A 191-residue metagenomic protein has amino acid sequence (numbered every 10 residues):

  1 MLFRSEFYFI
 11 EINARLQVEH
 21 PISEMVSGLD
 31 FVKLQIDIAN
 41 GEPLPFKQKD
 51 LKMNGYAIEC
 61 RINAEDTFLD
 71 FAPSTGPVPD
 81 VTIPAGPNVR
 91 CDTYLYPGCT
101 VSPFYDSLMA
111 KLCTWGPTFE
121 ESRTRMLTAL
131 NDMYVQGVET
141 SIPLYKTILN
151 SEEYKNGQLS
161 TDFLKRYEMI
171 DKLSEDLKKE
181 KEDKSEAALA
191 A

Functional and structural regions predicted by a protein language model:
M1-L2: Short, small-residue-biased leader/transition segments that mark boundaries at the very start of proteins
E6-R15: A short beta-strand motif that forms the metal-chelation/ATP-contact edge of phosphoryl-transfer active sites
Q17, P21-A191: Catalytic cores of soluble metabolic enzymes centered on carboxylation/carboxyl-transfer
